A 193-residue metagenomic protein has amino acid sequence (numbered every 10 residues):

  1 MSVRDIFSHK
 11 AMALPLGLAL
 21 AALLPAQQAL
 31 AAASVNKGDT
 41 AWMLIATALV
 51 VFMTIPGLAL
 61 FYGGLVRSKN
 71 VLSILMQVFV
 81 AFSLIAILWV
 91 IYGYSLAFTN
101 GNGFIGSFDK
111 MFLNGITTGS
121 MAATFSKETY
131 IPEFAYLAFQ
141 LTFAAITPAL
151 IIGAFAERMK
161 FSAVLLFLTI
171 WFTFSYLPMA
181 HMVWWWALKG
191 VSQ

Functional and structural regions predicted by a protein language model:
S2-Q193: Hydrophobic alpha-helical transmembrane bundles of multi-pass membrane proteins
